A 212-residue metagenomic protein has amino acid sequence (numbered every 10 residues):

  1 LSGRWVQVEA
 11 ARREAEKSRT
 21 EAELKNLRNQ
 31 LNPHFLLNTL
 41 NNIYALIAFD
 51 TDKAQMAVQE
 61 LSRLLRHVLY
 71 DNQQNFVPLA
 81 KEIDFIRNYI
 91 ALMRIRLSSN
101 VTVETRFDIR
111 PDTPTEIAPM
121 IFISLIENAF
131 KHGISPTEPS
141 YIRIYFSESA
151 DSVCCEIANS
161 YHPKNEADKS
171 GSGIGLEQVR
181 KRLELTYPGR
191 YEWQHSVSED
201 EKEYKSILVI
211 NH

Functional and structural regions predicted by a protein language model:
L1-S198, E203-I207: Two-component histidine phosphotransfer core
I210-H212: C-terminal coupling/interaction segments
